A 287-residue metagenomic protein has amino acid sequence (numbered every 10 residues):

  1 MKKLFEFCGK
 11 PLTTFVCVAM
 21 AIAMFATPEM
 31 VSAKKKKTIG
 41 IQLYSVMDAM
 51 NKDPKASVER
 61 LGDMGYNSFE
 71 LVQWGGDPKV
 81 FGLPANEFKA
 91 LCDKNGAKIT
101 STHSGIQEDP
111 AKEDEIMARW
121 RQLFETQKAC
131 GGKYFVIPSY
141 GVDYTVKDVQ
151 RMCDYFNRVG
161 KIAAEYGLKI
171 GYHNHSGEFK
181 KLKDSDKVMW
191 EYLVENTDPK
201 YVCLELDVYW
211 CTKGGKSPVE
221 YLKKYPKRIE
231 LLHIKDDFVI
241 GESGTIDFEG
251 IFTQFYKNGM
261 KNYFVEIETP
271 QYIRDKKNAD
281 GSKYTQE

Functional and structural regions predicted by a protein language model:
M1-K35: Bacterial Sec-dependent N-terminal signal peptides
L4, P28-K133, K227, S282-T285: N-terminal pre-domain/capping segments
S32-M64, L182-L206, W210-E287: Histidine-acidic metal/acid-base catalytic patches
S45-M47, Q73-G75, G105-E108, G141-D143 (+4 more regions): Active-site-proximal loop/turn and secondary-structure-junction residues that shape catalytic pockets, frequently
D48-M50, P78-K79, A111-K112, V146-K147 (+2 more regions): A generic structural signal for short coil/turn motifs at secondary-structure boundaries
E70, S101-H103, V136, G171 (+3 more regions): Conserved beta-strand positions in the central sheet of alpha/beta enzyme cores
V80-K98, D148, M152, V159 (+2 more regions): Short acidic, glycine/proline-enriched helix-loop-strand junctions
L91, K98, D109-C203: Active-site acidic/histidine proton-transfer and metal-coordination neighborhood in alpha/beta enzyme cores
